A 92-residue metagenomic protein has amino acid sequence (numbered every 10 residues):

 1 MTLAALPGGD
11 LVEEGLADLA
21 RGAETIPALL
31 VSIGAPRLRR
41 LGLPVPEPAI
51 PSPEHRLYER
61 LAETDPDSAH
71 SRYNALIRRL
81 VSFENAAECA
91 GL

Functional and structural regions predicted by a protein language model:
M1-L6, P44-L92: Long, low-complexity, acidic Ser/Pro- and Gly-enriched intrinsically disordered regions in large eukaryotic
G15-L16, S32: Conserved small-residue packing positions in alpha-helical repeats and bundles
L19-A20: Hydrophobic/aromatic side-chain positions at a characteristic register within alpha-helices of tetratricopeptide repeats
E24-S52: Short, charge-rich amphipathic alpha-helical segments embedded in non-transmembrane helical bundles/solenoids
